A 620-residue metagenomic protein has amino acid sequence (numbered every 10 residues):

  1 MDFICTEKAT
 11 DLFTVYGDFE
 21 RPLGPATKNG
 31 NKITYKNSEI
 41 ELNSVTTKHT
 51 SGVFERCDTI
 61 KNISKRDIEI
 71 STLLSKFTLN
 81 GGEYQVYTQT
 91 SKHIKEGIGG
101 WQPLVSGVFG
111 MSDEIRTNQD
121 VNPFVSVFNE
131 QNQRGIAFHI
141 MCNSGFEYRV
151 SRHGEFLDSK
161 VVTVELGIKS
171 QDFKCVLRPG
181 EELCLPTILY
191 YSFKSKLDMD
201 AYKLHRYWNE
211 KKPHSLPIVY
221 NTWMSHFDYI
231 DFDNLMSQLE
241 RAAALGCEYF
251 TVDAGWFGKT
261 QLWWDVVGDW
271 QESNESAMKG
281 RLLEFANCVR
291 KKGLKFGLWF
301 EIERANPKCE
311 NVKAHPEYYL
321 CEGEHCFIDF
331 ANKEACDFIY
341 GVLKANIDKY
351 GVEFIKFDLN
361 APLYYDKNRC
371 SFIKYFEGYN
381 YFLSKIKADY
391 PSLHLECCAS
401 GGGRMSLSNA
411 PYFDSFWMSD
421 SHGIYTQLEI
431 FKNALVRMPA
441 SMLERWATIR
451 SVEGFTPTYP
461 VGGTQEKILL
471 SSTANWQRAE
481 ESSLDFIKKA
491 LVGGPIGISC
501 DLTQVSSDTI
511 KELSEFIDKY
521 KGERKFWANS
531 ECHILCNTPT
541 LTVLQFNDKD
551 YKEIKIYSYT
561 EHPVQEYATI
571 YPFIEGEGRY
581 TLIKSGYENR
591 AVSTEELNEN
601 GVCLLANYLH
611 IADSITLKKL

Functional and structural regions predicted by a protein language model:
M1-F156, Q171, R579-A591: Polysaccharide-binding surfaces and accessory modules of carbohydrate-active proteins
G17, P22, E130-F146, Y190-K211 (+4 more regions): Glycine-rich, aromatic-flanked loop segments that form ligand/cofactor-binding clefts across common enzyme folds
F54-N62, L395, K552-T560: Short, well-ordered beta-strand segments enriched in hydrophobic/aromatic residues
Q119-D120, F124-R134, C536-G576, S614: Carbohydrate-binding surface patches
C175-F193, I554, I611-K618: Short Pro-Gly-centered flexible turn/kink motifs
P217-K344, Y350-F354, D366: Aromatic-lined carbohydrate-binding/catalytic grooves of carbohydrate-active enzymes
N306-D337, G341, F376-T503: Glycan-recognition surfaces
V592-L620: C-terminal beta-strand-rich structural cap/linker in extracellular carbohydrate-active enzymes
